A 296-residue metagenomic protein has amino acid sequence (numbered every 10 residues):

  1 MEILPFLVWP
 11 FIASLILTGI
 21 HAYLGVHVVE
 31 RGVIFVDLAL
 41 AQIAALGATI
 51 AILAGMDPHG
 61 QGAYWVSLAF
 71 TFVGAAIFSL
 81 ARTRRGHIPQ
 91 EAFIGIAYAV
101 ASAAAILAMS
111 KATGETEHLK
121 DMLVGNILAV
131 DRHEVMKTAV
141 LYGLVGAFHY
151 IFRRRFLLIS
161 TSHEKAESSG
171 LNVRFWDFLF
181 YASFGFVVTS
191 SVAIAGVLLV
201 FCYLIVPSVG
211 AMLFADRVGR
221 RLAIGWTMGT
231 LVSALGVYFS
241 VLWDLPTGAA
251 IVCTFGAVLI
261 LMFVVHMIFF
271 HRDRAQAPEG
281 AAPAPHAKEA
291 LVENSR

Functional and structural regions predicted by a protein language model:
M1-G19, Q61, Q90, D273: Membrane-interfacial amphipathic/re-entrant helices at transmembrane-helix boundaries
E2, M56-H59, G114-V130, Y238-L242: Membrane-interface helix termini and inter-helical loops of multi-pass transporters
L7-I12, Q61-A69, A92-I96, V135-V140 (+3 more regions): Hydrophobic alpha-helical transmembrane segments
V26-V36, T49-E115, A211-A223, S240-W243 (+1 more regions): Short loop segments and helix-boundary regions at transmembrane helix junctions of multi-pass inner-membrane proteins
L38, A54, L245-R296: Cytosolic-side transmembrane-helix boundaries in multi-pass membrane proteins
R85-R155: Transmembrane helix-bundle core of multi-pass membrane transporters and related energy-transducing complexes
D131-P207: Helix-loop-helix "hairpin" substructures at the membrane interface of multi-pass membrane proteins
L198-A249: Transmembrane alpha-helical segments in multi-pass inner-membrane proteins
